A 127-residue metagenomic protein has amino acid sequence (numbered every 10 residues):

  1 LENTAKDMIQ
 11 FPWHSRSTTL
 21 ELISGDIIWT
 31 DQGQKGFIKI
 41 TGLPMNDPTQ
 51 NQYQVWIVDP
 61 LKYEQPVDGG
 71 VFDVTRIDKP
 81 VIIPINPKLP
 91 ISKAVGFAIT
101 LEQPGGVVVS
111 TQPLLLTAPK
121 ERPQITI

Functional and structural regions predicted by a protein language model:
L1-I127: N-terminal targeting/export leaders
